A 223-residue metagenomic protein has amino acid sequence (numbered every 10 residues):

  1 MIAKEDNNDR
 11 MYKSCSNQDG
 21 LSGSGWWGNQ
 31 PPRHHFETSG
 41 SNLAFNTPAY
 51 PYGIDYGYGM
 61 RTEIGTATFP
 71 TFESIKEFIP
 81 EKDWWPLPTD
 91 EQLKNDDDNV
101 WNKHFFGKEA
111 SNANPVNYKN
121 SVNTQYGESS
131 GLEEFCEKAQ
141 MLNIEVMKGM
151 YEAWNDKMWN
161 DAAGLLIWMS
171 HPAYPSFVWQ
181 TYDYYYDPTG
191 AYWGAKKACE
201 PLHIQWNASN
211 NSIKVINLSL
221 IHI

Functional and structural regions predicted by a protein language model:
M1-S22: Active-site neighborhood of glycoside hydrolase catalytic domains
A3, A44-I216: Substrate-binding clefts and catalytic carboxylate motifs of secreted carbohydrate-active enzymes
G20-Y52: C-terminal cap/loop subdomain of S1 sulfatases and analogous C-terminal strand-loop tails that border
I221-I223: Conserved small/polar residues in nucleotide/adenosyl-binding loops
